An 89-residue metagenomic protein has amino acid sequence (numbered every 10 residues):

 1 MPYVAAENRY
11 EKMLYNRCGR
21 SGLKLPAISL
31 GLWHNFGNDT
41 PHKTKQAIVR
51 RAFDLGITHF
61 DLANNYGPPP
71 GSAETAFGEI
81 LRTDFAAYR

Functional and structural regions predicted by a protein language model:
M1-R89: N-terminal binding-site loop/beta-alpha segment at the start of enzyme catalytic domains that lines or forms
